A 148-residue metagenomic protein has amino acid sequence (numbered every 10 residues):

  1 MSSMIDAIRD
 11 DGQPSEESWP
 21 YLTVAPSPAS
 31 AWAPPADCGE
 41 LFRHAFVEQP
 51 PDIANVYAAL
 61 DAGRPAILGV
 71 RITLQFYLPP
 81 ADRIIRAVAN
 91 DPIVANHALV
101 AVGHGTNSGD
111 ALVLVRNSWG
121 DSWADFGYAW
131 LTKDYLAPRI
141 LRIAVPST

Functional and structural regions predicted by a protein language model:
M1-R116, D121-T148: Predominantly the structural core of cysteine protease catalytic domains
